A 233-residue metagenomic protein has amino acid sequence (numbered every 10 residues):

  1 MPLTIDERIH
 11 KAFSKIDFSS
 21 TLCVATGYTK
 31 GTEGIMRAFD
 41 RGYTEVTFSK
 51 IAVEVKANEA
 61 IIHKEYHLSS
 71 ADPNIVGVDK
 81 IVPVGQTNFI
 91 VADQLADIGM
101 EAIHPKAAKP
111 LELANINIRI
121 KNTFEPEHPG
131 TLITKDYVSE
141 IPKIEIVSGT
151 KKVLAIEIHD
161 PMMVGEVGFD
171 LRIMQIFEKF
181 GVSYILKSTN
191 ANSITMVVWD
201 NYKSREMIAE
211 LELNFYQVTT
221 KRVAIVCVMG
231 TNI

Functional and structural regions predicted by a protein language model:
P2-I233: C-terminal catalytic "cap/lid" subdomain
